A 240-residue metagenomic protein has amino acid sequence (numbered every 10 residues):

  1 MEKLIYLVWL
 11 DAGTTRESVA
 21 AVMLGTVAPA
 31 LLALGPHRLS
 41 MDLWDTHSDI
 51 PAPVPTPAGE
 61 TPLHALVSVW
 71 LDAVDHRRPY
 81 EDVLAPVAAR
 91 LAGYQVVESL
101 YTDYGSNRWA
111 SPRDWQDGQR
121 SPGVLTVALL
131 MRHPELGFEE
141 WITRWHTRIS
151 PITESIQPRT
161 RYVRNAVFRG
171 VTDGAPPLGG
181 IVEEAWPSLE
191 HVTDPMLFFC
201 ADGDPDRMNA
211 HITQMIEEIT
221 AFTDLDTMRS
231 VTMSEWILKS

Functional and structural regions predicted by a protein language model:
M1-S240: Macromolecular interaction modules
